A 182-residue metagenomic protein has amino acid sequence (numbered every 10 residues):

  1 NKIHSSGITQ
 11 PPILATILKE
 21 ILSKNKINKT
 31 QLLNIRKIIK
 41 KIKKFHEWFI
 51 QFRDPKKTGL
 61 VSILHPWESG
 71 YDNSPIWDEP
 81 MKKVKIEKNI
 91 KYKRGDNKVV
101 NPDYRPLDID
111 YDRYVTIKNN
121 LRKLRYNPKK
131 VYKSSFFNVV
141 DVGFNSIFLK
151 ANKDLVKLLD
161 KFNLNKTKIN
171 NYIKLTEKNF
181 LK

Functional and structural regions predicted by a protein language model:
N1-K182: Acidic, mature catalytic/reactive cores of soluble proteins
